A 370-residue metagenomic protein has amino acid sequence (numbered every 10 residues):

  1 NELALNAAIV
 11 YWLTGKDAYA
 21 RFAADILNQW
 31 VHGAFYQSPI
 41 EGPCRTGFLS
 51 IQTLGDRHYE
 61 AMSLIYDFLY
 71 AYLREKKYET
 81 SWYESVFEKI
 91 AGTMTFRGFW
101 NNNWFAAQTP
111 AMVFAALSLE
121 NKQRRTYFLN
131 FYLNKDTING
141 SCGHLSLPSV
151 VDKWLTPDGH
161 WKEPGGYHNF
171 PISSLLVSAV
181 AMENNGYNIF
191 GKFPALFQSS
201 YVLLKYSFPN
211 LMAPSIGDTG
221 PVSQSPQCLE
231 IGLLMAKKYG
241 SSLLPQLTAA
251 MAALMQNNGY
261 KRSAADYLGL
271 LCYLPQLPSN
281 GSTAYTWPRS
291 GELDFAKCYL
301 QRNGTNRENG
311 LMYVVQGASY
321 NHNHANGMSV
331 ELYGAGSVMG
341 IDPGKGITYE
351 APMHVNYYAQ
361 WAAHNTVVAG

Functional and structural regions predicted by a protein language model:
N1-Y201, S207, M212: Aromatic-lined, polymer-binding surfaces characteristic of secreted/periplasmic polysaccharide-degrading enzymes
K162-G370: Extended polysaccharide-engagement surfaces of secreted carbohydrate-active enzymes
